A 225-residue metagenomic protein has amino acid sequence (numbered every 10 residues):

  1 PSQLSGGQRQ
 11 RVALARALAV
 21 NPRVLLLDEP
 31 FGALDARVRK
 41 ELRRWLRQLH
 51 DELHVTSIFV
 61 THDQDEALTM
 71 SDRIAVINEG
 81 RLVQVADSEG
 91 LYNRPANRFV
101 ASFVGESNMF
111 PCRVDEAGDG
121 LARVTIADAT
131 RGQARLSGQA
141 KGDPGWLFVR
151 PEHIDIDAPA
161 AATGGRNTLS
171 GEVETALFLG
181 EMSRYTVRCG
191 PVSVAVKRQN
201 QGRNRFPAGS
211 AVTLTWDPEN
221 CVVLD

Functional and structural regions predicted by a protein language model:
P1-F99: ABC ATPase nucleotide-binding domains
G6-G7, G32, G80, A86 (+6 more regions): Glycine-centered flexibility sites
R37, R44, R81, V114 (+2 more regions): Hydrophobic alpha-helical membrane-insertion segments
R37, R73, F103, A160-A161 (+1 more regions): Residue-level signal for well-ordered alpha-helical positions
E41, R94, F103, I156-D157 (+1 more regions): Residues that scaffold the ATP/ADP-binding catalytic core of kinase and kinase-like folds
D87-D115, D119: ABC transporter nucleotide-binding domain
S107-M109, A117-D225: Non-catalytic connector elements of ABC transporters
